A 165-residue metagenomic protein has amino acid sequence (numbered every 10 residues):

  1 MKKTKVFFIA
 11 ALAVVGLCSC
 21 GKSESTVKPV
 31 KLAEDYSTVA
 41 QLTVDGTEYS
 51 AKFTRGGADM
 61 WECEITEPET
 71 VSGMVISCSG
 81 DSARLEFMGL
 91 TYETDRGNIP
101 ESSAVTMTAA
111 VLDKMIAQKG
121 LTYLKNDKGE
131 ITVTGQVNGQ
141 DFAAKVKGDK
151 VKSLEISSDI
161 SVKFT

Functional and structural regions predicted by a protein language model:
K2-K5, A11-M60, T70, A109 (+2 more regions): N-terminal leader/targeting segments and the immediate start of mature chains
K5-V6, V162: Short non-domain terminal segments
F8-I9, M88, A143, T165: Compositionally biased, low-structure terminal segments
K28-K31, L42, L85-Q140: Flexible, processing/modification-adjacent segments and terminal tails in exported/periplasmic/extracellular proteins
E34-Y36, A58, C78-D81, K128 (+1 more regions): A short, compositionally biased
A40, D81-E86, V151-L154: Short polybasic amphipathic segments
F53-K114, D159-V162: An acidic-aromatic
E62-T70, M74, K119-T165: Gly/Pro-enriched, hydrophobic low-complexity segments that function as extracytoplasmic propeptides/linkers
